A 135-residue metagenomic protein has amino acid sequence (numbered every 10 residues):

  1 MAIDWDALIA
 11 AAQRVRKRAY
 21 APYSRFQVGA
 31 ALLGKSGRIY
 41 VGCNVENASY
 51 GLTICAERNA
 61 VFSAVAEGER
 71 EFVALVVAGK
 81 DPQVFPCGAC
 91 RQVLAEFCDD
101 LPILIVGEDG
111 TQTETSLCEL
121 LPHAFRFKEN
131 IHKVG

Functional and structural regions predicted by a protein language model:
A2-R18, E67-G135: C-terminal binding/interaction regions
Y20-Y23: Short Gly/Pro-enriched turn/cap motifs at secondary-structure boundaries
R25-G34: Short beta-strand scaffold segments in enzyme catalytic cores
L33-K35, N44-V45: Histidine- and/or cysteine-centered catalytic micro-motif in compact active-site loops
R38-I39, Q112: Hydrophobic "anchor" residues
N44-N59: Compact, glycine-rich, soluble single-domain proteins
N59, S63-E67: Feature captures the catalytic cores and cofactor-binding loops of soluble hydro-lyases/lyases that act on carboxylate
